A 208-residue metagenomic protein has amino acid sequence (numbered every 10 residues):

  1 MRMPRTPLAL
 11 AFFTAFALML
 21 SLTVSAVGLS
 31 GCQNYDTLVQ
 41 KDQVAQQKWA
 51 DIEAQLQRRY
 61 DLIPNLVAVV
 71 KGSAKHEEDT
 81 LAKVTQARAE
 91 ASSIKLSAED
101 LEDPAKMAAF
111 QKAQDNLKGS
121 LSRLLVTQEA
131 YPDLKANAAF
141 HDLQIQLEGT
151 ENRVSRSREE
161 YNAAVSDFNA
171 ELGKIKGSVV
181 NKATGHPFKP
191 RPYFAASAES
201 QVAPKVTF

Functional and structural regions predicted by a protein language model:
R2-F208: A helix-centric hydrophobic-segment signal that preferentially recognizes long, alpha-helical stretches used
